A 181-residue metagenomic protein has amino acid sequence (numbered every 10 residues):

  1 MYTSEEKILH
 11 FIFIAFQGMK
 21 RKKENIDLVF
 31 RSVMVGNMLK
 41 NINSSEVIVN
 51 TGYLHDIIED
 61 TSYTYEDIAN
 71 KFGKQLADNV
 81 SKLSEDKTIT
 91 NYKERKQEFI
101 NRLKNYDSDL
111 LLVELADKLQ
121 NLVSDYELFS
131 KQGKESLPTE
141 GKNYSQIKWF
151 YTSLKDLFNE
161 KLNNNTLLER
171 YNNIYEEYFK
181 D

Functional and structural regions predicted by a protein language model:
M1-D181: Active-site helical microenvironments for divalent-metal-assisted chemistry
